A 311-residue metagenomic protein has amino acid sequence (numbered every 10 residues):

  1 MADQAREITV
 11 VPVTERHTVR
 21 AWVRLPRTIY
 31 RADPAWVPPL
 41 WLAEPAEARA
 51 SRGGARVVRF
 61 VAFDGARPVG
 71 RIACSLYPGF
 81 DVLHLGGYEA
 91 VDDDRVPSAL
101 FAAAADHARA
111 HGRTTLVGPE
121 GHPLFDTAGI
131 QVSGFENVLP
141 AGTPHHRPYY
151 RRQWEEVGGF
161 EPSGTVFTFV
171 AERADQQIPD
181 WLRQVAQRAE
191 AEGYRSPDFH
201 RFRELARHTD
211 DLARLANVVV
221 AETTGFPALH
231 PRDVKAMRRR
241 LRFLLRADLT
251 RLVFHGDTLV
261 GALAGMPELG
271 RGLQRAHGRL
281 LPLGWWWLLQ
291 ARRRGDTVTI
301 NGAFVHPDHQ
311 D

Functional and structural regions predicted by a protein language model:
A2-I8, P144-G225: Acyltransferase donor/substrate-recognition loop-hinge adjacent to the catalytic core
D3-A46, A105: TRNA-binding/sensing appendages of the translation machinery
T18, G79-F80, L124, A174 (+1 more regions): Surface-exposed, flexible loop/turn segments at secondary-structure boundaries
P26-D64, G70-F80, F199, E204-V305: A conserved beta-strand-loop-helix scaffold within acyl/acetyltransferase catalytic domains
F80-G159, R279-D311: Acyl-donor binding region in acyl/amide transferases
T114-G121, P162-V170, L252: A structural signal for short, well-ordered beta-strand segments and their strand-loop junctions that often border
